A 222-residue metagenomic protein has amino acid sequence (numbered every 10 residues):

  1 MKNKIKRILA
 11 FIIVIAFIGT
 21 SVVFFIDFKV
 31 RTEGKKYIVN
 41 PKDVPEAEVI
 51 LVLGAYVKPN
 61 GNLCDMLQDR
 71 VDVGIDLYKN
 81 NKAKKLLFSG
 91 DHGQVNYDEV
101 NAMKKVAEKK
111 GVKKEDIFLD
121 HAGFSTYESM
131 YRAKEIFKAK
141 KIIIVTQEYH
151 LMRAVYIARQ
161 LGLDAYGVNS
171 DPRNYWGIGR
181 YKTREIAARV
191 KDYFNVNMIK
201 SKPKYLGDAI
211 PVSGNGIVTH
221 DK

Functional and structural regions predicted by a protein language model:
M1-L9, K82, G214-K222: Short, Lys/Arg-enriched, disordered terminal segments
K2-P41: N-terminal type II signal-anchor transmembrane helix that functions as the membrane-insertion/stop-transfer segment
I26-T183: A structural signal for short, hydrophobic/glycine-enriched beta-strand patches
A47, S201-K222: Short linear elements at protein peripheries
G93-E99, Y166-N169, A188-N195, V212-I217: A general structural signal for short secondary-structure boundary/capping elements
K182-K202: A transmembrane-helix-recognition feature enriched in membrane-embedded lipid enzymes and envelope glyco-/phospholipid
